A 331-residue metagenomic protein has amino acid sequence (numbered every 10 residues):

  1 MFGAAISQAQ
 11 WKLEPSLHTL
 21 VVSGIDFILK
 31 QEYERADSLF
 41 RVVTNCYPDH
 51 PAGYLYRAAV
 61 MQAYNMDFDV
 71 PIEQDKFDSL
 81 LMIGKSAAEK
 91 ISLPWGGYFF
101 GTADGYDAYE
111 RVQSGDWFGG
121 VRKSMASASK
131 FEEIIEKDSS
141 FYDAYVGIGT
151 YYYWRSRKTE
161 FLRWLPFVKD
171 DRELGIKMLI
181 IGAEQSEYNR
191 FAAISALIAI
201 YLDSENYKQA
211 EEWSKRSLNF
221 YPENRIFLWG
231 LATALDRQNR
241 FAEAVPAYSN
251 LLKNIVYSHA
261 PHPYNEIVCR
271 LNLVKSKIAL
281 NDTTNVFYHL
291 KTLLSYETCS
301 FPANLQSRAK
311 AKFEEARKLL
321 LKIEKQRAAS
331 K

Functional and structural regions predicted by a protein language model:
M1-L13, L17: Bacterial Sec-dependent N-terminal signal peptides
Q10-W11, T44, I135, E184 (+3 more regions): Short coil/turn linkers that connect adjacent helices within long alpha-helical scaffolds, especially alpha-solenoid
L13-L20, F27-F40, D49, R57-S140 (+4 more regions): Short coil/linker segments at helix-helix boundaries
V43, I134, I181-G182, R216-S217 (+2 more regions): Canonical positions in the second alpha-helix
G53, G96, A144, A192-A193 (+4 more regions): TPR alpha-solenoid repeat register
Y56, F99, G147, A196 (+4 more regions): Canonical tetratricopeptide repeat
L80, M125-A128, E132, F167-K177 (+3 more regions): TPR/TPR-like (Sel1-like) alpha-helical repeat modules
F287-K331: Terminal, low-structured helical/coil segments at or just beyond the last alpha-helical repeat
